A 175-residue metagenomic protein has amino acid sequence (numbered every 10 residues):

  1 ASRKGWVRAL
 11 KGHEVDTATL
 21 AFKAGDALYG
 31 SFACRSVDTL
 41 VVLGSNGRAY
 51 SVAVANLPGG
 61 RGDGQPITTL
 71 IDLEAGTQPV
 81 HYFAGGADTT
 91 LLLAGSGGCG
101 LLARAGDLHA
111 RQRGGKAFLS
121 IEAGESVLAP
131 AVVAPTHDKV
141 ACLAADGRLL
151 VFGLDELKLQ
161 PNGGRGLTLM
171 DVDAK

Functional and structural regions predicted by a protein language model:
A1-K175: Short, structured "edge-of-domain" segments at secondary-structure transitions
